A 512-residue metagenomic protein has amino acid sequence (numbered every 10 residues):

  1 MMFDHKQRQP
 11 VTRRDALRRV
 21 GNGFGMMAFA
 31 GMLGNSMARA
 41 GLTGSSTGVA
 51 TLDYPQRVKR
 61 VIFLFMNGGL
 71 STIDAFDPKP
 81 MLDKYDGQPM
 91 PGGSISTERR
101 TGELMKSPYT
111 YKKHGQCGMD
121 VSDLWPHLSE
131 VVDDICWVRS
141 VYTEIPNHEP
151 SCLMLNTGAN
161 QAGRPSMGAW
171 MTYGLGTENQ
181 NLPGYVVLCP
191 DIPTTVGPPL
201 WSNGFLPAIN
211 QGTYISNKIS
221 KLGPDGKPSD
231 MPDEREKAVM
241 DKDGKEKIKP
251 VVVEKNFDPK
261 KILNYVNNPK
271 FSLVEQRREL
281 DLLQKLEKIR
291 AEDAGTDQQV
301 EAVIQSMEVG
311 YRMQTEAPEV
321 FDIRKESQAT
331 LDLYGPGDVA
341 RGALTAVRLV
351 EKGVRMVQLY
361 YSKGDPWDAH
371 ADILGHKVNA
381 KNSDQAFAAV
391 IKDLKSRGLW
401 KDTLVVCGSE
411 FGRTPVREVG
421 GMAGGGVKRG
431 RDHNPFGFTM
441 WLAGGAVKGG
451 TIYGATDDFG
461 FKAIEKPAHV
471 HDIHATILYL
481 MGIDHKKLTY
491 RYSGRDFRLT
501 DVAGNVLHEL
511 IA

Functional and structural regions predicted by a protein language model:
M1-A512: Ligand-binding pockets and gating/stacking loops
